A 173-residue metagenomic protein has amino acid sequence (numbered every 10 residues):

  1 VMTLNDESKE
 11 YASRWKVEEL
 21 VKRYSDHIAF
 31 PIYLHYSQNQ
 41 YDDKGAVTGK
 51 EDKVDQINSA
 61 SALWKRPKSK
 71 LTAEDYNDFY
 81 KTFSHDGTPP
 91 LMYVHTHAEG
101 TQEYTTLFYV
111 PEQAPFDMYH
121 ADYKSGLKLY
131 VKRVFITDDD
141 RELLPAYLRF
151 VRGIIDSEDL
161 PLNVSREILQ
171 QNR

Functional and structural regions predicted by a protein language model:
V1-M2: HATPase_c (GHKL) ATP-binding subdomain of two-component histidine kinases
N5-E10, W15-R173: GHKL/Bergerat-fold ATPase module in large chromosome/replication-associated machines
